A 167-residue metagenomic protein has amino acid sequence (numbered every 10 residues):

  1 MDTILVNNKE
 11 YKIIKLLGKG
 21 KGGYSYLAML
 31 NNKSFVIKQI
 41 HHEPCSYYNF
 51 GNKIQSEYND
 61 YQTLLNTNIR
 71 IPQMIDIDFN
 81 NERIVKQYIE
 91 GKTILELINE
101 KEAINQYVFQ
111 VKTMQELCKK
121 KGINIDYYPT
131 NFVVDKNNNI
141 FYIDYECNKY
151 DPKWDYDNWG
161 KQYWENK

Functional and structural regions predicted by a protein language model:
M1-K15: Juxta-kinase regulatory segment immediately upstream of eukaryotic protein kinase catalytic domains
I13-L16, K21-Q55: ATP-binding glycine-rich loop module of kinase domains
L27-N31, Q87-Y88, D135: Active-site beta-strand termini and strand-to-loop segments that position acidic
F35, R70, I84, F141-D144: Protein kinase-like catalytic core scaffold
N59-R70: Structural motif at the C-terminus of the N-lobe alphaC helix and the adjacent alphaC-beta4 loop of the Hanks-type
I69-Y107: Conserved structural core of kinase catalytic domains
K119-I123, D135-K167: C-lobe/activation-segment region of protein kinase-like
Y127-F132: Hydrophobic residue at the +6 position relative to the catalytic HRD Asp in the kinase catalytic loop
